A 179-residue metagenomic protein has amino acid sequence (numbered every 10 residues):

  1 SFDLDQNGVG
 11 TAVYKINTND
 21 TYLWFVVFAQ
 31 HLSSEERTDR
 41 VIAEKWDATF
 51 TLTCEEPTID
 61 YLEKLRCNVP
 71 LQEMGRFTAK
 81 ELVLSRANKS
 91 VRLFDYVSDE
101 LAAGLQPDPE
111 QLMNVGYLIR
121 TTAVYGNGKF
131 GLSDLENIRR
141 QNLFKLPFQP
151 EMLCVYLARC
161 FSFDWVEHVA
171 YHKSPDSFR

Functional and structural regions predicted by a protein language model:
F2-A43: Amphipathic, interaction-prone secondary-structure segments
E44-R179: Mixed-charge, Lys/Arg-enriched low-complexity segments
